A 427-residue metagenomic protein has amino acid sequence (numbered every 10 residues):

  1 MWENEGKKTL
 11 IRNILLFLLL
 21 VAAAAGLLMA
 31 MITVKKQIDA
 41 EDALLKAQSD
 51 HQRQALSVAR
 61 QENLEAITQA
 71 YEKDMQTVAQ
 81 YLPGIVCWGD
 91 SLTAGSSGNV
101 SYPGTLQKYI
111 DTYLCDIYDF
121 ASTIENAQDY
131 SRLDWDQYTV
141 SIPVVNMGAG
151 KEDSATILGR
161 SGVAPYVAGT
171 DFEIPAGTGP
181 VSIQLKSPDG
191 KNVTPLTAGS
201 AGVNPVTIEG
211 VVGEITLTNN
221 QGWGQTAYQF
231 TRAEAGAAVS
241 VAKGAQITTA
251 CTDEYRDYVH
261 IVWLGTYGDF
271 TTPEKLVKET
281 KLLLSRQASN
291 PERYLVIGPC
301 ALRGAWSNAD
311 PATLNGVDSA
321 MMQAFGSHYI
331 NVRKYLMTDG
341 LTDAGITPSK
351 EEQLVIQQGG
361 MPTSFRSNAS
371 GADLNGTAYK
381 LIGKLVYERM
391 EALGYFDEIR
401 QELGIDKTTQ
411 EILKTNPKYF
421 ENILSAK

Functional and structural regions predicted by a protein language model:
M1-Q61, T68-Q69: Gram-positive cell-envelope targeting signals
A55, A59-V241, A245-R256, A312 (+1 more regions): Serine-esterase "nucleophile elbow" of acetyl-processing enzymes
G84-T93, P143-G148, D257-L264, R293-G298 (+2 more regions): Structural recognition of the beta-strand scaffold that forms the well-ordered cores of secreted hydrolase catalytic
S91-G95, A149-S154, T266-T272, C300-A305 (+2 more regions): Solvent-exposed loop/turn segments at secondary-structure junctions within structured extracellular/periplasmic domains
G104, K108, T112, A155 (+8 more regions): Solvent-exposed, polar/charged alpha-helical surfaces in well-ordered, non-transmembrane soluble domains, broadly
V140, N290, A324-F325: Short, structured coil segments at secondary-structure junctions
Y258-F270, L283-D318: Active-site segments of SGNH/GDSL-like serine hydrolases that catalyze O-acetyl group transfer/hydrolysis on lipids
L302-K427: Catalytic His-Asp segment of secreted/periplasmic serine-dependent ester chemistry enzymes
